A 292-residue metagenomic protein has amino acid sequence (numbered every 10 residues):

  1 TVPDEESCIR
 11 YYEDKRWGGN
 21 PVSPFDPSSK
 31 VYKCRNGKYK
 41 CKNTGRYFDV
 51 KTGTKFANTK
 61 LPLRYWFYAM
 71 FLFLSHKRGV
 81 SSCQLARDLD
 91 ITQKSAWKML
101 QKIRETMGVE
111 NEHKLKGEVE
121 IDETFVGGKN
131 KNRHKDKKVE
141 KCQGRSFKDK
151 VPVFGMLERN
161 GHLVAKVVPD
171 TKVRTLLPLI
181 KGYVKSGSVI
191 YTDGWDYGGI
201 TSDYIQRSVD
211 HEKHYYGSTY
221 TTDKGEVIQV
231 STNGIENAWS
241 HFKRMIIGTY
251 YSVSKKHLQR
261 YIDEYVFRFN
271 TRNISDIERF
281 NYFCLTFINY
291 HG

Functional and structural regions predicted by a protein language model:
T1-G292: Residue-level recognition of single "structural anchor" positions that define or cap local secondary structure
